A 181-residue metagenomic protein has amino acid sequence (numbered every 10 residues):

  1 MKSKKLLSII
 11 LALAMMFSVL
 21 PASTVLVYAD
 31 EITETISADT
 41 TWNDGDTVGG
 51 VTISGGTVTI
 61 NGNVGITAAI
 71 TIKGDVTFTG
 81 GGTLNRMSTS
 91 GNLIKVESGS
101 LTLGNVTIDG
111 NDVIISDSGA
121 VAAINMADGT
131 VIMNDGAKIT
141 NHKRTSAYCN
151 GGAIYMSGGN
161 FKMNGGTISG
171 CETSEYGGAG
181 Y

Functional and structural regions predicted by a protein language model:
M1-K2: N-terminal secretory signal peptides that target proteins for export/translocation
L6-M16: Sec-dependent N-terminal signal peptides
F17-I32: Sec-dependent signal peptide cleavage junction
A29, T57-S118, N134-D135, I139-N141 (+1 more regions): Right-handed parallel beta-helix/beta-spiral solenoid domain characteristic of secreted/periplasmic
T33-E34, V48-I53, I66-I72: Short, T/G/N/S-enriched strand-turn elements that build extracellular solenoid repeat scaffolds
G65-A69, M87-K95, I114-N125, K143-S157 (+1 more regions): Extracellular beta-strand/beta-solenoid scaffold signature
L101, I108, I124-M126, V131-M133 (+5 more regions): Fold-core signature of tandem repeat domains
